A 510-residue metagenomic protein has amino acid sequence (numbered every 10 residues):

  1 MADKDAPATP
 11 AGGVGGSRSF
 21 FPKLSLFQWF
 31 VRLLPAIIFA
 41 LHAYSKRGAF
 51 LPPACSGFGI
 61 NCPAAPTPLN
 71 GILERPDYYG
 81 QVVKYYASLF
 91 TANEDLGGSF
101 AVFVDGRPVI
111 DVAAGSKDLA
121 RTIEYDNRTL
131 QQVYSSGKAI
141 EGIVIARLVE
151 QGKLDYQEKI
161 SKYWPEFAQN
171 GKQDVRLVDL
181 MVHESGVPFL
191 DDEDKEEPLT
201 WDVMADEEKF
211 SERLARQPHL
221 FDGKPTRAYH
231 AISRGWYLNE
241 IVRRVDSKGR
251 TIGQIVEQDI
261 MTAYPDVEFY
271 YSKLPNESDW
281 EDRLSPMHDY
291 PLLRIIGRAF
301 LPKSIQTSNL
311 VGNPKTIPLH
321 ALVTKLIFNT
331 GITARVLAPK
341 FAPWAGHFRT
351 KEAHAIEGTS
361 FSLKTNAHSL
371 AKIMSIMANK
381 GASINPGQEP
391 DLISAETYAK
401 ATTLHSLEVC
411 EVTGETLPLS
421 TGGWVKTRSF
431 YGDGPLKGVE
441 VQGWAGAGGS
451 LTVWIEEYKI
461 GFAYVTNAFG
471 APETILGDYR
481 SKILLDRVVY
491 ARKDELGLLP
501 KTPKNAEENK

Functional and structural regions predicted by a protein language model:
A2-L119, R128-T129, T226, R243-P265 (+2 more regions): Catalytic loop of the DD-peptidase/beta-lactamase superfamily, centered on the K-T-G motif and neighboring
L119-I232, W236, E240, R244-D246: Active-site-proximal loop and beta-strand segments within enzyme catalytic domains
